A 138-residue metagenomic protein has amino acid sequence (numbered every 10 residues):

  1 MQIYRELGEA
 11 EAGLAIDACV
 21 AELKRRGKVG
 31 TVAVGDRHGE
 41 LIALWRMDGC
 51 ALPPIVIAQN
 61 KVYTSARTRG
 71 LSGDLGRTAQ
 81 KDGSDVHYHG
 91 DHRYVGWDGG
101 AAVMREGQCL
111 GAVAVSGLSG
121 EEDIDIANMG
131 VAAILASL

Functional and structural regions predicted by a protein language model:
M1-L138: Flexible, solvent-exposed loop/hinge segments and secondary-structure transition points
